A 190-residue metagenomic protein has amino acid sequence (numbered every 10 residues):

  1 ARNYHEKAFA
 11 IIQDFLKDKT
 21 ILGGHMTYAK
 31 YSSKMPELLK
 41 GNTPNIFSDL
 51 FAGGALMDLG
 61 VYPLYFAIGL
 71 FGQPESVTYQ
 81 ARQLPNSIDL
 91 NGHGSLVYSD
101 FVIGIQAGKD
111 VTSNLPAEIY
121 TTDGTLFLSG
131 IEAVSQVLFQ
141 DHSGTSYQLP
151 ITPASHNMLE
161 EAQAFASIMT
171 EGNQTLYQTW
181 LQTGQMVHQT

Functional and structural regions predicted by a protein language model:
A1-N3: N-terminal Rossmann-like NAD(P) cofactor-binding subdomain of oxidoreductases, focused on the glycine-rich
H5-Q73, V77: Predominantly a Rossmann-like dinucleotide-binding segment in NAD(P)-dependent oxidoreductases
K7, E160, T179: Residue-level signal for the nucleotide or nucleotide-sugar donor/cofactor binding architecture
K7-I11, G23, F66, H93 (+3 more regions): Alpha-helical elements of Rossmann-like donor-binding domains used by nucleotide-donor carbohydrate transfer enzymes
P63-V134, A162-G172: Contiguous beta-strand/loop segments that form the cofactor/metal-binding neighborhood of enzyme cores
P150-Q163: Active-site loop of classical SDR/Rossmann-like NAD(P)-dependent oxidoreductases, centered on the catalytic Tyr-X3-Lys
A164-T190: C-terminal helix-rich "cap/oligomerization" subdomain common to oxidoreductases
